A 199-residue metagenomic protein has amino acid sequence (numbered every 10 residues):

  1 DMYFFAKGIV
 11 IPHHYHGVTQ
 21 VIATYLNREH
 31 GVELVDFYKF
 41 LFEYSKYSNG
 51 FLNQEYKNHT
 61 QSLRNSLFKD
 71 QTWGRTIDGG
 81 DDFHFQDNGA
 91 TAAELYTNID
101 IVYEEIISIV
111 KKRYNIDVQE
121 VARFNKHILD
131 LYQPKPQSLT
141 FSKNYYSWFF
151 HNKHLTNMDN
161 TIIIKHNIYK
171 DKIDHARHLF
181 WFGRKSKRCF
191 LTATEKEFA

Functional and structural regions predicted by a protein language model:
D1-A199: Radical SAM enzyme core and accessory elements
